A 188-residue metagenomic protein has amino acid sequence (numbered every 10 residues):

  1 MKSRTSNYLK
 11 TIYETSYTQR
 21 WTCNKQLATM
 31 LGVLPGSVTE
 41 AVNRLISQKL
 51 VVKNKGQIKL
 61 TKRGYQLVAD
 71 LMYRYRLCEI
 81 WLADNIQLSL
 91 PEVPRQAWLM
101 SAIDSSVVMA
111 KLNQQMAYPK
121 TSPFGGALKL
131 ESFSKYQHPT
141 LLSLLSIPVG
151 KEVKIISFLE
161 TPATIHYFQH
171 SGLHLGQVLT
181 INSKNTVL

Functional and structural regions predicted by a protein language model:
S6-R20, P148-E152: Short amphipathic alpha-helical interface segments
T18-A28, I155: Short acidic, hydrophobic short linear motifs in intrinsically disordered regions
L27, V38-Q48, G176: Basic amphipathic alpha-helical segments that dock to polyanions
G36, P91: Key DNA-contact positions within bacterial/archaeal DNA-binding proteins
I46-G56: A short, conserved structural fragment
G56-Y75: Basic, amphipathic "hinge/linker" alpha-helix immediately C-terminal to the N-terminal HTH DNA-binding motif
S101-L188: Mid-protein regulatory/catalytic core that forms ligand/cofactor-binding pockets and protein-protein interaction
